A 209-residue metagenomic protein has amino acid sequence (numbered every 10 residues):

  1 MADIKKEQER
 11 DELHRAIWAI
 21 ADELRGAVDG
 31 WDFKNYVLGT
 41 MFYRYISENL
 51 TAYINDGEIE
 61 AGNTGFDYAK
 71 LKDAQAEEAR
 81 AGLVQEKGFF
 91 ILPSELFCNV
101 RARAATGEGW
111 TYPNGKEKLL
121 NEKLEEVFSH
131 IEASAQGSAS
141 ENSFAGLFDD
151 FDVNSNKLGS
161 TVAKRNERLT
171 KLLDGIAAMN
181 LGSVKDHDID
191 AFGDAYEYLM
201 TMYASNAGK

Functional and structural regions predicted by a protein language model:
M1-K209: Non-catalytic, mostly N-terminal accessory regions of nucleic-acid modification and defense proteins
